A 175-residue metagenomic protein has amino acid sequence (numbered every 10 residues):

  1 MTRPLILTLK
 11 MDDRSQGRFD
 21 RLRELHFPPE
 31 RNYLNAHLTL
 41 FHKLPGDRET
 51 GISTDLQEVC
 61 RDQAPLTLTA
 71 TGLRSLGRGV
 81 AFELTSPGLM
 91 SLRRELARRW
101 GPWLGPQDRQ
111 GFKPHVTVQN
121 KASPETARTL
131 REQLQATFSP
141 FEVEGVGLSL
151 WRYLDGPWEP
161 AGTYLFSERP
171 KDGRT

Functional and structural regions predicted by a protein language model:
M1-T175: Histidine-dependent nucleotide/RNA phosphoesterase domain, centered on the 2H-phosphoesterase fold with its duplicated
